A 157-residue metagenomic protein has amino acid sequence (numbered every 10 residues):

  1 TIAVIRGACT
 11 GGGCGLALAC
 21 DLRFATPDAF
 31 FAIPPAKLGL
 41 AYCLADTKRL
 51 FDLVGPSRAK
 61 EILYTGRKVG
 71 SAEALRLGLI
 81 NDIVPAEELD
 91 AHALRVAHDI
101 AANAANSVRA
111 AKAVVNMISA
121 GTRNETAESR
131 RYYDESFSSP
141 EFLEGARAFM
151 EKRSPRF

Functional and structural regions predicted by a protein language model:
V4, T10-Y64, L77, H92 (+1 more regions): CoA-thioester-processing core
L22, E61, T65-R67, E73 (+2 more regions): Well-ordered beta-strand positions
F24-A29, I80-E128, S138, R156-F157: C-terminal long alpha-helix characteristic of the crotonase
P56-K60, V69-R76, N103-R109: Short, structured loop/turn "capping" segments at alpha-beta junctions
I62-L63, A111-V115, S129, Y133 (+1 more regions): Short alpha-helical scaffolding segments that buttress acidic/His motifs in well-ordered protein cores
S138-F142, A148: Interdomain hinge/lid region at the active-site interface of Rossmann-like NAD(P)-dependent oxidoreductases
R147-F157: Terminal low-complexity tails and localization/encapsulation signals of metabolic enzymes
